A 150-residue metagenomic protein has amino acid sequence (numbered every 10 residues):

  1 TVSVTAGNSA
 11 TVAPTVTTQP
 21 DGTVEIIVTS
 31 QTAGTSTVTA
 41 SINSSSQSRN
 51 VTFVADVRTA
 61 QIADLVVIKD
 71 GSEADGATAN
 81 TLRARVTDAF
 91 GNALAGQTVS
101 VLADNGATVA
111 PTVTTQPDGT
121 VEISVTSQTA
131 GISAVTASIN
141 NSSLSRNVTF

Functional and structural regions predicted by a protein language model:
T1-F150: The feature marks long extracellular or luminal low-complexity segments
